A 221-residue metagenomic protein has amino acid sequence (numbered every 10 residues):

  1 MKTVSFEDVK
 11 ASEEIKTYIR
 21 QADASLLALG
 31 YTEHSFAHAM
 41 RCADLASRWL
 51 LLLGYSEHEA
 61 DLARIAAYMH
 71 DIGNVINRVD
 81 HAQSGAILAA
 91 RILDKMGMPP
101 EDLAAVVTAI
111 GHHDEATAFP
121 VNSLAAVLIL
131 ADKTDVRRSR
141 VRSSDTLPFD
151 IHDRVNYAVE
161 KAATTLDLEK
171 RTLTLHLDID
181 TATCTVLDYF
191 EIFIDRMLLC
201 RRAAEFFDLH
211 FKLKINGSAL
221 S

Functional and structural regions predicted by a protein language model:
M1-A11, A118, R154: Metal-centered catalytic cores of metalloenzymes
K2, G30-L53: N-terminal low-complexity, intrinsically disordered segments
F6-A24: Short alpha-helical hairpin
D23-T32, T183: Short hinge/gating elements
L27-A28, H38, L51-L166: Divalent metal-dependent catalytic cores for phosphoryl transfer on phosphate-bearing substrates
Y31-H34, F119, D188, I192: Non-transmembrane, amphipathic alpha-helical segments
D135-S221: Terminal helices and disordered tails flanking the catalytic cores of nucleotide-processing hydrolases
